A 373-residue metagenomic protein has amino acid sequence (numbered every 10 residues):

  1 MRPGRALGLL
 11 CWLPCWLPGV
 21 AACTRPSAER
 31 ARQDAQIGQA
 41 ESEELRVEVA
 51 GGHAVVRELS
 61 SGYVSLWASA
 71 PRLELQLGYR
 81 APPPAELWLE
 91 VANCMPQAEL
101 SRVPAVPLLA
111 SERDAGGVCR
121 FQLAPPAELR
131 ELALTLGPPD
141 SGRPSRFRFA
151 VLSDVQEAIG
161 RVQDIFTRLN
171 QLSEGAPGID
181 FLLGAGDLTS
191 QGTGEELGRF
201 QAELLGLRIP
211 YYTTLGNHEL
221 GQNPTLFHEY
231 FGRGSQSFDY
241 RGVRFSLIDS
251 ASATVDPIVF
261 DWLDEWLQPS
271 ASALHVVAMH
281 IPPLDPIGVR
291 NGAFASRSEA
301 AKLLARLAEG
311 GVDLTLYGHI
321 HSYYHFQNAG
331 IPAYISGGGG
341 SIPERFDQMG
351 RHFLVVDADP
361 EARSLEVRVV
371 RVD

Functional and structural regions predicted by a protein language model:
P26-R143: Beta-strand-enriched, solvent-exposed domains that form extended recognition/catalytic surfaces
E44-R46, H53-V56, S60-N93, P125 (+3 more regions): Binuclear metal-dependent phosphoesterase catalytic core
E112-L197: N-terminal active-site segment of His-dependent metallophosphoesterases
D140-A150, S237-S246, S270, Q327-P332: Beta-strand-turn-beta hairpins that frame and shape the catalytic cleft of phosphate-ester-processing enzymes
A158-R161, S190-L197, H218-N223, F238 (+4 more regions): Active-site environment of divalent metal-dependent phosphoester hydrolases
Q163-G232, D239: Core catalytic region of metal-dependent phosphoesterases/phosphodiesterases, especially metallo-beta-lactamase-like
N170-F181, T254-Y334, M349, D359-V372: His/acidic metal-ligating clusters that form di-metal
